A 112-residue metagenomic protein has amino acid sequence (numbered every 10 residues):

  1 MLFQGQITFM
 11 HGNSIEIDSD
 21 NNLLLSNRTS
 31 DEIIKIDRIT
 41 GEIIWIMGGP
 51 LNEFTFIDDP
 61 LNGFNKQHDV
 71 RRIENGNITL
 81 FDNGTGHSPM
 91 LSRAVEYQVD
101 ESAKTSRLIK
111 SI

Functional and structural regions predicted by a protein language model:
M1-I112: Histidine-/acidic-rich catalytic cores in large beta-rich domains
